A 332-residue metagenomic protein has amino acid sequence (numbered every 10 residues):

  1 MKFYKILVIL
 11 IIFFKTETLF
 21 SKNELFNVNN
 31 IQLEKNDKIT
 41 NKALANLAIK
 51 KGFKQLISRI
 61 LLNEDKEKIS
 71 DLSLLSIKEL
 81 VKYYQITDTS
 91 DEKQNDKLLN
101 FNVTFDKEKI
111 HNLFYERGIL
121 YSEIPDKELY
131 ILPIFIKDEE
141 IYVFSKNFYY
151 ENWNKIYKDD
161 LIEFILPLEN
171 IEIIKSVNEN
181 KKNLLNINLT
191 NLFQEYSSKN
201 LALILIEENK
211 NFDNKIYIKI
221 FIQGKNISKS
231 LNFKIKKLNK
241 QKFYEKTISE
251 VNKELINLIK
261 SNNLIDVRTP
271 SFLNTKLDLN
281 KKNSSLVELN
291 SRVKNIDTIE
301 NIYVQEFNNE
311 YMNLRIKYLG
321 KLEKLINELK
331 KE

Functional and structural regions predicted by a protein language model:
K2-S21: Classical Sec-dependent N-terminal signal peptides that target proteins to the secretory pathway
N23-L74: Start-of-domain marker
N23-Q32, N102, S197-Y244: Amphipathic beta-strand/beta-sheet edge segments enriched in Tyr/Trp
N46-K68, K127-L185, Q194-L201, L289-N313 (+1 more regions): N-terminal segment of the mature soluble domain
E67-F135, Y142-K146: Signal peptide-directed extracytoplasmic domains
L99-T104, N309-G320: A generic structural motif
E139-F144, K276-S285: Short, surface-exposed ligand-recognition loops at beta-strand->loop->(often short) alpha-helix junctions that present
I235, K246-F272, D278: Acidic, glycine-rich low-complexity/disordered segments
